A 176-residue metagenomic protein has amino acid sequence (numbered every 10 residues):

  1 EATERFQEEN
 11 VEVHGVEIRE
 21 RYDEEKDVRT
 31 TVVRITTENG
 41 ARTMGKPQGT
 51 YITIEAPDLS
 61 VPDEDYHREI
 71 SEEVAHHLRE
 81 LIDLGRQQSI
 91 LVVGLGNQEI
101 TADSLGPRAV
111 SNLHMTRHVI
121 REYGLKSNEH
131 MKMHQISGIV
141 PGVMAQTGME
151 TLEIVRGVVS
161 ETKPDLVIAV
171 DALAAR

Functional and structural regions predicted by a protein language model:
E1-Q48: N-terminal amphipathic/basic leader segments beginning at the initiator methionine
N39-I82: An N-terminal, well-structured beta->alpha segment
T53-P57, S89-I100, G138-G142: Short glycine-rich or small-residue beta-strand-to-loop segments that form or flank ligand, phosphate, metal/Fe-S
H67, S71-Q88, R108-V119: A glycine-rich, hydrophobic loop/mini-helix early in the fold
L95-L105, A145, A172-R176: Gly/Ser/Thr-rich loops at beta-strand to alpha-helix junctions that form or flank small-molecule/cofactor-binding
N97-G138: Glycine-rich phosphate/diphosphate-binding loop of Rossmann-like nucleotide-binding domains
Y123-S160: Active-site rim loops that border cofactor/substrate pockets in soluble metabolic enzymes
L152-R176: Glycine-rich phosphate-binding loop
